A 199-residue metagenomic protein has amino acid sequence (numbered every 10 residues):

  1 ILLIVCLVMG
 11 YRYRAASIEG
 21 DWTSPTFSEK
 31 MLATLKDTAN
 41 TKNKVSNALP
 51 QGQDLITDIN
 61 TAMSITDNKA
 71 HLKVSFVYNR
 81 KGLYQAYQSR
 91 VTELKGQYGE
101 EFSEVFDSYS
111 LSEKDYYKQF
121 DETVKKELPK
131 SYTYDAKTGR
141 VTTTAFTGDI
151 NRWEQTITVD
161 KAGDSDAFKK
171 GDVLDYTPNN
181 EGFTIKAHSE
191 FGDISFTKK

Functional and structural regions predicted by a protein language model:
I1-M9: Hydrophobic membrane-insertion alpha-helices, especially the h-region of bacterial N-terminal signal peptides
V8-T23, I65: N-terminal helix-cap/turn-to-beta initiation motif at the start of protein domains
D21, H71-K73, S195: Ordered hydrophobic segments in well-structured contexts
W22-K36: Short extracytoplasmic/periplasmic juxtamembrane "stem" segments immediately C-terminal to an N-terminal membrane anchor
T26-F27, V74-Y78, K161, H188-S189: Beta-turn initiation residues at beta-strand->coil junctions
L32-F146, I150: N-terminal glycine/threonine-rich, aromatic-flanked beta-hairpin/loop signature
E113-K199: Extracytoplasmic electrostatic interaction patches
